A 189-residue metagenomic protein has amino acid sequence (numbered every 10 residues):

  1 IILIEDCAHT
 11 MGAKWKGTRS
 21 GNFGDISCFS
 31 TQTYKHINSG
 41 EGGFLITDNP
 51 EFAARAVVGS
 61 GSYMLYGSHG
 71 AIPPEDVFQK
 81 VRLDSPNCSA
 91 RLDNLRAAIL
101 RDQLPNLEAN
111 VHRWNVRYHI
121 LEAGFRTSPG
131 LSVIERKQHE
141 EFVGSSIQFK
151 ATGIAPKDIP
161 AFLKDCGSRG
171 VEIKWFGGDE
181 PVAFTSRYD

Functional and structural regions predicted by a protein language model:
I1: A short helix->loop->beta-strand "cap" motif at the edges of active sites that frequently abuts
I4-E5: Hydrophobic residues in beta-strands of the RecA-like P-loop NTPase core, especially within AAA+ ATPase
T10-K16, F23-S146: Active-site region of PLP-dependent enzymes
S30, K137, G144-A155, K174-D189: Conserved PLP-binding active-site segment of the aspartate aminotransferase-like
M64-D76, L163-D189: Conserved PLP cofactor-binding pocket of PLP-dependent enzymes
F125, P129, A155, G170-I173: Alpha-helix capping/termination and helix-coil
I154-F162: Short, conserved charged micro-motifs
